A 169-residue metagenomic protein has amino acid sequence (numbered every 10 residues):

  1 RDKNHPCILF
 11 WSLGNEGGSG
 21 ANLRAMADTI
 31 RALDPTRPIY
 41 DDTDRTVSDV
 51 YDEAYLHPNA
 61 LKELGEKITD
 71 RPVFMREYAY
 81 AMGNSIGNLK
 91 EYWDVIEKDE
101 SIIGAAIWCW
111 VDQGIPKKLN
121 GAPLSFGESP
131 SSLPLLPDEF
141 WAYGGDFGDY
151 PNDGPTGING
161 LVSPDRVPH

Functional and structural regions predicted by a protein language model:
R1-R71, K98: Active-site neighborhood of glycoside hydrolase catalytic domains
L9-W11, L64-H169: Substrate-binding clefts and catalytic carboxylate motifs of secreted carbohydrate-active enzymes
